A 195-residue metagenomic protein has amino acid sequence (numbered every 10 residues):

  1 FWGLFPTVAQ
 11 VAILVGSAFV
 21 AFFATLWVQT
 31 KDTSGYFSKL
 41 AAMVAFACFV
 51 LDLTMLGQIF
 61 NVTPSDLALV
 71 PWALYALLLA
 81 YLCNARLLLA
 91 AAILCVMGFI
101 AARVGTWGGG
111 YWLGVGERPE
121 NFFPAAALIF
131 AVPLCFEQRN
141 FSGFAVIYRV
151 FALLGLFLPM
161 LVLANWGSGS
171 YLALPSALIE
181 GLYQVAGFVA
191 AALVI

Functional and structural regions predicted by a protein language model:
W2-I195: Alpha-helical multi-pass membrane segments and their bilayer interfacial helix-loop junctions
